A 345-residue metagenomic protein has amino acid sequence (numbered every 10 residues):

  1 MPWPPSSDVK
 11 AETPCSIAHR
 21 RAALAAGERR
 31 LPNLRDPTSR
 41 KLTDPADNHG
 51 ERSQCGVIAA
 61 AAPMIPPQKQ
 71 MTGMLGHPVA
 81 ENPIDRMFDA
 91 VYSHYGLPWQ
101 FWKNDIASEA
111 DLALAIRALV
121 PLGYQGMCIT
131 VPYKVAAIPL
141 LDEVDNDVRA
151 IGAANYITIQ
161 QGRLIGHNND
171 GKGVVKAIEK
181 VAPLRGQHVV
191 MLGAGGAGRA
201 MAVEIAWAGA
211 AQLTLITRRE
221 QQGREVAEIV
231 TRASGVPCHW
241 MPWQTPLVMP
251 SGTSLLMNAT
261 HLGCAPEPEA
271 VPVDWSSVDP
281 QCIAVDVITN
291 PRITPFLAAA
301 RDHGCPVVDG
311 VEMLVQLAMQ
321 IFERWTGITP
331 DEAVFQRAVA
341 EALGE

Functional and structural regions predicted by a protein language model:
A62-V181, P291-I293: Phosphate/diphosphate ligand-binding glycine-rich loop within oxidoreductases
G76, N168, I178, A182 (+1 more regions): Glycine-rich adenosine-cofactor-binding loop
W207-Q212, H303-C305: Conserved S-adenosyl-L-methionine
A210-A233: NAD(P)-binding Rossmann-fold cofactor-contacting core
V236-V307: Rossmann-like adenosine-cofactor binding region
I283, V287-E345: Adenosine-phosphate binding glycine-rich loop
